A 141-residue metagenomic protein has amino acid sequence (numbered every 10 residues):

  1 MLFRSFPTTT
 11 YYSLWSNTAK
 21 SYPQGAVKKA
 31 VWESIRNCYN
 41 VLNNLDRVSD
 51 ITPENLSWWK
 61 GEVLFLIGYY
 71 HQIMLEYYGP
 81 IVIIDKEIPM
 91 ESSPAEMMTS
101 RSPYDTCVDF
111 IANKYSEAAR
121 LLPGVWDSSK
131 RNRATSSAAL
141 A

Functional and structural regions predicted by a protein language model:
S5-Y78, M98-D109, N113-R133: Conserved, well-structured interaction surfaces
G68, L140-A141: Amphipathic alpha-helical repeat scaffolds of TPR domains
P80-M90: Short, flexible, mixed-charge acidic loops at enzyme active sites
P89-R101: Substrate-binding clefts and substrate-entry loops adjacent to catalytic sites of polymer-processing enzymes acting on
